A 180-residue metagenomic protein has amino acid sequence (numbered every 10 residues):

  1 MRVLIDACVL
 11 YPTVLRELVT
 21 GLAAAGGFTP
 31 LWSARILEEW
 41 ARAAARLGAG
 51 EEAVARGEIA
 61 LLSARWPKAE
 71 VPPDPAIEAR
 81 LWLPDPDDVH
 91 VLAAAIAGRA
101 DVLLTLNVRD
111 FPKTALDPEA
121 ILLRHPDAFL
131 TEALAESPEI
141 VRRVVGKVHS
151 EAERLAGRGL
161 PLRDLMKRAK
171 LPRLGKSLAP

Functional and structural regions predicted by a protein language model:
R2, T13-L47: PIN/NYN-family metal-dependent endoribonuclease catalytic core
V3-C8: Asp-based phosphoryl-transfer active-site loop
L31-P75, R142, V148-R173: PIN-domain endoribonuclease scaffold, especially VapC-family toxins
P67-V102, E136, A152, A156 (+1 more regions): Active-site neighborhoods of divalent-metal-dependent phosphate/nucleic-acid chemistry enzymes
D88-L123: Acidic, metal-binding active-site segment of PIN/NYN-like and related structure-specific nucleases
R109-P180: Acidic, PIN/NYN-like endoribonuclease modules and their adjacent C-terminal/linker elements
